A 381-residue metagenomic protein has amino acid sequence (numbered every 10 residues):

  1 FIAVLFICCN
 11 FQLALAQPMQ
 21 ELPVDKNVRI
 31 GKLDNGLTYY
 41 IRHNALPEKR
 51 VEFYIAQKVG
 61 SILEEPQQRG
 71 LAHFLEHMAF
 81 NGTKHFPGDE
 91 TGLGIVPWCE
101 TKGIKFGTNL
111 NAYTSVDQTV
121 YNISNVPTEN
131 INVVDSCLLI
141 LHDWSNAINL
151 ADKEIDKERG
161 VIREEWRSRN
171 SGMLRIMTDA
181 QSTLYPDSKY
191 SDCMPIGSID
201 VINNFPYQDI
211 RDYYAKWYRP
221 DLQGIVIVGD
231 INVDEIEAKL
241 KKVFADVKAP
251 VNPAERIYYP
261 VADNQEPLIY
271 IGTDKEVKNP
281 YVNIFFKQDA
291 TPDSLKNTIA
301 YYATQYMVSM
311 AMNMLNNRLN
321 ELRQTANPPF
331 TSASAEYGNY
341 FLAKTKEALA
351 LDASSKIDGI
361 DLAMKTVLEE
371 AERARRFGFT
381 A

Functional and structural regions predicted by a protein language model:
F1-P18: Bacterial Sec-dependent N-terminal signal peptides
Q17-R29, Y121-S124, I131, L139 (+3 more regions): Histidine-acidic residue clusters that define the catalytic metal-binding segment of zinc metallopeptidase domains
E52-S124, R175, D192-S198, N313-E347: M16/MPP (pitrilysin/insulinase) zinc-metallopeptidase core fold and M16-derived inactive scaffolds
G82, I123-K157, L322, Y340-A381: M16/insulysin-pitrilysin zinc metalloprotease superfamily fold
T91-P97, N149-R167, T178, N232 (+3 more regions): Acidic/histidine-enriched alpha-helical segments
R159, M173, Y207-K242: Non-catalytic, conformational "gating/processing" segments within enzyme and secreted inhibitor domains
D187, G224-N283, A374-A381: An aromatic/glycine/proline-enriched structural segment found at the starts of mature extracellular/organellar domains
N252-L319, D352: His/Glu-based metal-binding/catalytic segments typifying zinc-dependent metallopeptidases
